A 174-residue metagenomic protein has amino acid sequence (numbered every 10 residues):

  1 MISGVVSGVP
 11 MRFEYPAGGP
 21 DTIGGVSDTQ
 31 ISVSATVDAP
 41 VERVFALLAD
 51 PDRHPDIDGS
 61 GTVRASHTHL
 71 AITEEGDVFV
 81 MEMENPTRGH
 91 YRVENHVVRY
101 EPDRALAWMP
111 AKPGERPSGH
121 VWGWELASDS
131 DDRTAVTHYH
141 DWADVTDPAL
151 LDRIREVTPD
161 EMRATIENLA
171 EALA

Functional and structural regions predicted by a protein language model:
M1-M11: Polybasic, low-complexity intrinsically disordered segments
F13-A71: Hydrophobic ligand-binding cavity/cleft-lining segments
Q30-S32, H90-E94, P117-W122: Short, surface-exposed coil-to-beta transition loops
V37-A39, T87, W142-D144: Beta-strand elements of well-folded, non-transmembrane domains
V41-E42, I72, V98-R104, E125-A135: A short, structured loop/turn motif at beta-sheet edges
E42-A46, D131, D160, A164-E167 (+1 more regions): Replace "anionic and nucleotidyl ligands
S66-K112, E167-A174: Glycine-rich portal/gate segments that line the openings of hydrophobic small-molecule binding cavities
M109-A164: Beta-strand/loop substructures that line and gate deep hydrophobic ligand-binding cavities in soluble
